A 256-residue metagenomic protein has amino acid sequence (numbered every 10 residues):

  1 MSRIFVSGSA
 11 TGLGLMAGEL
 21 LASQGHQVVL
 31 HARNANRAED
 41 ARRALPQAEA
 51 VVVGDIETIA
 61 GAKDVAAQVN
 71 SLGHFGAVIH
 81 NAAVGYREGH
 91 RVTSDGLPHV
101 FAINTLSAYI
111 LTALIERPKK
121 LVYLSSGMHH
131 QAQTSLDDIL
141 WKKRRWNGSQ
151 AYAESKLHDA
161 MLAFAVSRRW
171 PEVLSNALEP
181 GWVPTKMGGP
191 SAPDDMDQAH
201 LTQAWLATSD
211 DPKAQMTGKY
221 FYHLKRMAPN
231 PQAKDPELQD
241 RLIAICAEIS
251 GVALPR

Functional and structural regions predicted by a protein language model:
M1-V29: Canonical Rossmann dinucleotide-binding motif of NAD(H)/NADP(H)-dependent dehydrogenases/reductases, specifically
G8-S9, H31-N36, I56: N-terminal Rossmann-fold cofactor-binding loop
Q24-D40: Conserved glycine-rich Rossmann-like NAD(P)H-binding loop of the short-chain dehydrogenase/reductase
L45-A60: Rossmann-fold cofactor-recognition segment
Q47, Q68-H80, Y86-V92: A glycine-rich helix->loop->beta "capping" turn within Rossmann-like NAD(P)(H)-dependent oxidoreductase domains
A83-V92, L97-P98, K120-E172, E179-A192: Catalytic loop of short-chain dehydrogenase/reductase
A177, P193-A244, E248: C-terminal helical subdomain
